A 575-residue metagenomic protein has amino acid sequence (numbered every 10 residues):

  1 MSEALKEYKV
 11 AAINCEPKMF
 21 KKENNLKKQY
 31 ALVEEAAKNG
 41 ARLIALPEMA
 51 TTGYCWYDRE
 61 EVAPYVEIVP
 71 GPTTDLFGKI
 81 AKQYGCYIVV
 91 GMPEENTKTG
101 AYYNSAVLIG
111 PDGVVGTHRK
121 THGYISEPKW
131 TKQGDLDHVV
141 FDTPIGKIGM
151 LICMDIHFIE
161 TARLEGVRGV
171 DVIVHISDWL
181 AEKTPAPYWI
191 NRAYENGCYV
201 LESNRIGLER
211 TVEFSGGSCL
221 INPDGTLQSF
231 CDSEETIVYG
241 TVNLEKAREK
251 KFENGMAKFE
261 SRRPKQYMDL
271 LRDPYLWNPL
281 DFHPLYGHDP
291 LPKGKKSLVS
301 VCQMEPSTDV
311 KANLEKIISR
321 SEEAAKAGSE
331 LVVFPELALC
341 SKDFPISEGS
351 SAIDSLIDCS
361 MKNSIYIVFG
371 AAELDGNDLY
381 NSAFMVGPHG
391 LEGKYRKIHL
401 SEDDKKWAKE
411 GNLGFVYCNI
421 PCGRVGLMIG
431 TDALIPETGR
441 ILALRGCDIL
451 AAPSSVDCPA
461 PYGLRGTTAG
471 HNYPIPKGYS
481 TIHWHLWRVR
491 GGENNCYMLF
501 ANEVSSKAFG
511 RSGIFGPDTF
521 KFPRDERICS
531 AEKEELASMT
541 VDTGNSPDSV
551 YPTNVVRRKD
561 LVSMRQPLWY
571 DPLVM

Functional and structural regions predicted by a protein language model:
S2-E16, E23, P290-S307, K311: Short beta-strand segments enriched in small/hydrophobic residues
Y8, N104, G216, S297 (+2 more regions): Change "...and in nucleic-acid phosphodiester-cleaving endonucleases..." to "...and in nucleic-acid processing enzymes
A12, A45, V89, M150 (+7 more regions): Structural motif
K18, K22-V114, W179-N196, V310 (+4 more regions): Cys-nucleophile CN-hydrolase/nitrilase-fold catalytic domain and related Cys-dependent amidase chemistry that acts on
E48, D155, G225, E336 (+1 more regions): Active-site glycine-centered loops adjacent to acidic/histidine catalytic or metal-binding residues that shape
E67-V89, I156-V238, G349-V368, L434-A537: CN hydrolase (nitrilase-like) catalytic-core segments centered on the catalytic cysteine and neighboring Lys/Glu
N96-D171, I176-P187, N191, F214 (+5 more regions): Active-site catalytic loop in hydrolytic enzyme cores
V140-D142, Y199, R205-K296, K409 (+1 more regions): C-terminal beta-strand edge segments of enzyme domains
